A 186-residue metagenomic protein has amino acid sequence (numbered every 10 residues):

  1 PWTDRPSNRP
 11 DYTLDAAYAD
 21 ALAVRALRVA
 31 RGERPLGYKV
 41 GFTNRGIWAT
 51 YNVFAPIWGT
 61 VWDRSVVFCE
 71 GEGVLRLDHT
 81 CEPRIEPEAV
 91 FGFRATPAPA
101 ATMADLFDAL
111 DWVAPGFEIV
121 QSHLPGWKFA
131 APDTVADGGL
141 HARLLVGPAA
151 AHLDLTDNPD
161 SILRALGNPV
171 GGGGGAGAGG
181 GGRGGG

Functional and structural regions predicted by a protein language model:
P1-R183: Catalytic-core "active-site belt" of small-molecule-metabolizing enzymes, emphasizing His/Asp/Glu-rich regions
G186: Glycine-rich phosphate/ribose-binding loops and adjacent secondary-structure elements that form binding surfaces
